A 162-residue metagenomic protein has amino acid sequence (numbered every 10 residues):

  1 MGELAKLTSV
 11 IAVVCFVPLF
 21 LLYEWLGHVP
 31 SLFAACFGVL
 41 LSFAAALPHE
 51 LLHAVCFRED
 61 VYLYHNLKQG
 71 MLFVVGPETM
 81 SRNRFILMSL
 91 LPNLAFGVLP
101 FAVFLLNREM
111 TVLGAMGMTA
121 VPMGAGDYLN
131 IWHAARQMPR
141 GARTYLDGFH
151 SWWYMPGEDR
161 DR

Functional and structural regions predicted by a protein language model:
M1-E24, M71-G157: Metalloprotease/metallohydrolase-associated module, dominated by Zn2+-dependent proteases
E24-P30: Membrane-helix interface linkers and caps
H28, D60, E109-M110: Short, solvent-exposed helix-helix connector turns and helix-capping sites enriched in acidic/polar residues
P30-A46, R82-F85: Short pre-active-site segment immediately N-terminal to the catalytic Zn-binding motif
A45-R58, P92: Active-site recognition of the HExxH zinc-binding catalytic motif
L52-D60, L99, A134: Active-site-flanking alpha-helical
Y62-G70: Peri-membrane helix termini and adjoining interfacial loops of integral membrane proteins
E158-R162: Short, charged juxtamembrane terminal tails flanking transmembrane helices
